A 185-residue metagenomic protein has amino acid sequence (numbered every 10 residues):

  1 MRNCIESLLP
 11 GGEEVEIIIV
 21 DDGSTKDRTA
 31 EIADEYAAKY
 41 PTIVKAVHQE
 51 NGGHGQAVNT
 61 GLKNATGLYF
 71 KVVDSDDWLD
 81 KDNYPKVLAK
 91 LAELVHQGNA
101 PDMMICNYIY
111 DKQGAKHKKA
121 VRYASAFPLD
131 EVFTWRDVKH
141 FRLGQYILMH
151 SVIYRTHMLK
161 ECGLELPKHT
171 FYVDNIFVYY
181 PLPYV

Functional and structural regions predicted by a protein language model:
M1-V185: Nucleotide-sugar donor-binding/catalytic module of glycosyltransferases that assemble extracellular/cell-envelope
